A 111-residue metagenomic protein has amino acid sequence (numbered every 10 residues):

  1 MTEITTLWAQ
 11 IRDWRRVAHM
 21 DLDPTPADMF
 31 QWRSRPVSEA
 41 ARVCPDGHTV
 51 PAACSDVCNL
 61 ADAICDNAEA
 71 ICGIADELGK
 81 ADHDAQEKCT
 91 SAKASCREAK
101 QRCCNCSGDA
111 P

Functional and structural regions predicted by a protein language model:
M1-G47: Immediate post-signal-peptide N-terminus of mature secreted/exported proteins
I11, R15, L22, P26 (+4 more regions): Extended amphipathic alpha-helical scaffold segments
R42-E87, S91-A94, E98, N105 (+1 more regions): Surface-exposed, polar/charged faces of alpha-helical domains in mature secreted/periplasmic/lumenal proteins
